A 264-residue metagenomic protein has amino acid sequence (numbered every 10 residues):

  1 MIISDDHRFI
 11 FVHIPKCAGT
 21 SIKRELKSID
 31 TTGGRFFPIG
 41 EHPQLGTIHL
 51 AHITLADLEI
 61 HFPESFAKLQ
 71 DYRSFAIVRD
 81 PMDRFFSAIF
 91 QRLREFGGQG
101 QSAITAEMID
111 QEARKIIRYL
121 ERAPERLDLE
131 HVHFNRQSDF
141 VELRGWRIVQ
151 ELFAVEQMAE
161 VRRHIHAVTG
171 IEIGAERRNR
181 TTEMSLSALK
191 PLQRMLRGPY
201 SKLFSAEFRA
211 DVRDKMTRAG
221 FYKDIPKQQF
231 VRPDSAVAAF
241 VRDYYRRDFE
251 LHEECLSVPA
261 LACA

Functional and structural regions predicted by a protein language model:
M1-A264: Membrane-interface amphipathic segments in extracytoplasmic regions
